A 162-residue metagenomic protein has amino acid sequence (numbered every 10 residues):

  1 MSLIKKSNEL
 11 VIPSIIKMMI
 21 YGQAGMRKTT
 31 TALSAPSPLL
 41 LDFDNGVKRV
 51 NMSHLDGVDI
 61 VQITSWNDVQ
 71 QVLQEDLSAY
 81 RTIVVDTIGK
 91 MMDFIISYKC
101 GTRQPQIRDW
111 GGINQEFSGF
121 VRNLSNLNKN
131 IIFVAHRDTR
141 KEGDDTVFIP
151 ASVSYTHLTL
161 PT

Functional and structural regions predicted by a protein language model:
M1-L3, I20-Q23, F148-A151, L160: Short amphipathic alpha-helical surface micro-motifs
S2-V11: Pre-Walker A adenine-sensing motif
L10, T30-A32, N123-L124, L158: A general structural signal for short secondary-structure junctions and capping/turn motifs
V11-S78, T82, K90: Conserved P-loop
G57-V58, L127, L158: Structural alpha-beta junctions
T82, T87-Y155: P-loop NTPase motor core
T156-T162: Conserved small/polar residues in nucleotide/adenosyl-binding loops
